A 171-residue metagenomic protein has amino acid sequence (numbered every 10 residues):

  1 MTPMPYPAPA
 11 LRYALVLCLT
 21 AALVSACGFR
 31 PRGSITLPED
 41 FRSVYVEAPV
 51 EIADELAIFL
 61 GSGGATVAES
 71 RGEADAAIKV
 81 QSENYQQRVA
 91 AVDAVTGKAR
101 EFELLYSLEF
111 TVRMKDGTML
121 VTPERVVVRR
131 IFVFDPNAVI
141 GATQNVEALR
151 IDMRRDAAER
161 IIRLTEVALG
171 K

Functional and structural regions predicted by a protein language model:
T2-L15: Bacterial N-terminal signal peptides that target proteins for export
L23-A26: C-terminal motif of bacterial Sec signal peptides marking the signal peptidase cleavage site
G28-P31: Bacterial signal peptide processing site
R42-N84: N-terminal segment of the mature soluble domain
A53, A57-L60, L105, P123 (+4 more regions): Extracytoplasmic/secreted envelope proteins and their assembly/folding machinery, especially bacterial periplasmic
L60-G64, V112-D116, R160-L169: Sec/Tat-exported extracytoplasmic proteins
K79-R125, F132-E147: Surface-exposed short loop/turn segments
I140-K171: C-terminal/domain-edge helix-coil "capping" segments
